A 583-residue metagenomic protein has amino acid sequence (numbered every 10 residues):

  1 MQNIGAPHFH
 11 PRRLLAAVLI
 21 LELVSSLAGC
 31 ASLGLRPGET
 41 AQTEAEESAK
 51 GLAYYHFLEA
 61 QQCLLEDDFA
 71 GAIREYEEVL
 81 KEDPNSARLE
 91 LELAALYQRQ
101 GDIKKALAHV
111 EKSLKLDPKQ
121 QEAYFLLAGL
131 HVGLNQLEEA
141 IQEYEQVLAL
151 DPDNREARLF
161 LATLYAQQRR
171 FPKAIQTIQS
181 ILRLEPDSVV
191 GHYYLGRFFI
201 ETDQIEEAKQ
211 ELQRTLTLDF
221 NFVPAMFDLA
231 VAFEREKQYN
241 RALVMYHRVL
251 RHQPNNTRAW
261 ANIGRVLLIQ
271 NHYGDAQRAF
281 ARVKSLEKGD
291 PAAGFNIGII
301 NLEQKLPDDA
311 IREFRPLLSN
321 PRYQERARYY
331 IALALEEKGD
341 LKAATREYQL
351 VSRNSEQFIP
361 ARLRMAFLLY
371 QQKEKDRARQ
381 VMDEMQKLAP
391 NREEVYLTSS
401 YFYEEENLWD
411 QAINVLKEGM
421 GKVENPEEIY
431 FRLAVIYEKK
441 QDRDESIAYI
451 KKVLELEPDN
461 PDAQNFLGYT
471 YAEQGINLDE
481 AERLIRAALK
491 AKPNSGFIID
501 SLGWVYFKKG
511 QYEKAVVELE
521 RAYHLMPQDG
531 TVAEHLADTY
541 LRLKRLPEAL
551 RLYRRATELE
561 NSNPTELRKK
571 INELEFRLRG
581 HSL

Functional and structural regions predicted by a protein language model:
C30-E92, R99-K104, A108, K115 (+2 more regions): N-terminal leader/linker segments that initiate helical-solenoid repeat arrays
G38, I476, P547-L583: Terminal, low-structured helical/coil segments at or just beyond the last alpha-helical repeat
E46, A53, A87-R88, Q121-E122 (+13 more regions): Helix-start (N-cap) detector for alpha-helical repeat units in TPR-like alpha-solenoids, especially tetratricopeptide
S48, E82, L116, L150 (+12 more regions): Structural marker of alpha-solenoid helical repeat scaffolds
L64, L91, Q98, F125 (+16 more regions): Position-specific recognition of the canonical hydrophobic site in helix A of tetratricopeptide repeat
E66-E77, R99-K112, V132-Q146, Q167-S180 (+11 more regions): Structural signature of tandem alpha-helical TPR/SEL1-like repeats, specifically the intra-repeat loop/turn
